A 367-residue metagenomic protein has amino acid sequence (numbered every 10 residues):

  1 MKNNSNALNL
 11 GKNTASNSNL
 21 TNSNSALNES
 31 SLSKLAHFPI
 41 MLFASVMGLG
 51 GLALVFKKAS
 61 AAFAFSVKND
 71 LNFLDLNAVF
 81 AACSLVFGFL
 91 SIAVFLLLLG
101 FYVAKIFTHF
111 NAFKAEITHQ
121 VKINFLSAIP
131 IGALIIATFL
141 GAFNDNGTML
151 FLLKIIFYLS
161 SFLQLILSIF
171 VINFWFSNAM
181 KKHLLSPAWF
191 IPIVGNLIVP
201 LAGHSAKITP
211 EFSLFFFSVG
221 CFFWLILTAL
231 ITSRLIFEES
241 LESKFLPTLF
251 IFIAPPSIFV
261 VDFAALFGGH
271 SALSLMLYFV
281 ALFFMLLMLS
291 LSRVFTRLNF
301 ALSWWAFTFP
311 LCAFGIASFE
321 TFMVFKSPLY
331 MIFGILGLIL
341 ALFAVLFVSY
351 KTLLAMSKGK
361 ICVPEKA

Functional and structural regions predicted by a protein language model:
N3-S30, A62-V79: Intrinsically disordered, low-complexity terminal tails and inter-domain linkers enriched for S/T/G/P/D/E
L27-K57, S84, G88, F110-A137 (+7 more regions): Juxtamembrane helix-loop boundaries in multi-pass membrane proteins
F56-C83, L140-L152, A202-S213, F263-L273 (+1 more regions): Helix-coil boundary and interhelical linker segments in multi-pass alpha-helical membrane proteins
V86-L97, L150-L165, E211-W224, A272-L282 (+1 more regions): Structural signature of hydrophobic alpha-helical transmembrane segments
I106-F107, R293, S349-P364: Membrane-interface capping segments at transmembrane-helix boundaries
L167-V171, L201-A202, I226-L235, I258-A265 (+1 more regions): Alpha-helical transmembrane segments in multipass membrane proteins, preferentially the mid-helix core
V219-L277: Aromatic-anchored, glycine/proline-accented short structural segments that stabilize local strand-turns or short
